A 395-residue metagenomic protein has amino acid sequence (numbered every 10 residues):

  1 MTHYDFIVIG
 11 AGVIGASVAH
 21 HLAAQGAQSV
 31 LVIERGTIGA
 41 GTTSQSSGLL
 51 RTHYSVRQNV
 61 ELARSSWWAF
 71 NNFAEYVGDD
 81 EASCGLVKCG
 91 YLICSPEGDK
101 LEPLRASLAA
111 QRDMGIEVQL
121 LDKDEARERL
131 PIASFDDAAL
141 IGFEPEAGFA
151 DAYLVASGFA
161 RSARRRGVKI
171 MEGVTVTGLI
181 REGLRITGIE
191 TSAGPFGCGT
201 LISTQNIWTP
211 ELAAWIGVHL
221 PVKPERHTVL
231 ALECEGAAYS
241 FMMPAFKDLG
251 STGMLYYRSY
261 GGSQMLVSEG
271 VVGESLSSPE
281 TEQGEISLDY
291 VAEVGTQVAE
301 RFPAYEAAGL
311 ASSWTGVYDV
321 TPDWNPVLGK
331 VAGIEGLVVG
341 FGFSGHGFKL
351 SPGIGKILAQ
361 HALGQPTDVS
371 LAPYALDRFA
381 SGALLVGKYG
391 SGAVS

Functional and structural regions predicted by a protein language model:
M1-I14, L31: Beta1/beta-strand and adjacent pyrophosphate-binding region of the FAD-binding site in flavoprotein oxidoreductases
T2-Y4, E190-T200: Core beta-strand elements of the Rossmann-like FAD/NAD(P) dinucleotide-binding domain in flavoenzyme oxidoreductases
A23-T43: Glycine-rich FAD pyrophosphate-binding loop
G48-R129, M254-Y256, E282: Dinucleotide-binding Rossmann-like beta1-alpha1 core, especially the glycine-rich loop that anchors the ADP
A69-N72, S95-R166, M171-E172, G178-R185 (+1 more regions): Flavin (FAD/FMN) cofactor-binding and adjacent substrate-gating region of FAD-dependent oxidoreductase domains
E81, H219, C234-L337: Active-site lid/adjacent beta-loop-alpha segment flanking the redox-cofactor pocket in flavoenzymes
A152, T296-S395: C-terminal catalytic lobe of FAD-dependent flavoproteins
P195-M242: Central helical "cap/lid" subdomain
